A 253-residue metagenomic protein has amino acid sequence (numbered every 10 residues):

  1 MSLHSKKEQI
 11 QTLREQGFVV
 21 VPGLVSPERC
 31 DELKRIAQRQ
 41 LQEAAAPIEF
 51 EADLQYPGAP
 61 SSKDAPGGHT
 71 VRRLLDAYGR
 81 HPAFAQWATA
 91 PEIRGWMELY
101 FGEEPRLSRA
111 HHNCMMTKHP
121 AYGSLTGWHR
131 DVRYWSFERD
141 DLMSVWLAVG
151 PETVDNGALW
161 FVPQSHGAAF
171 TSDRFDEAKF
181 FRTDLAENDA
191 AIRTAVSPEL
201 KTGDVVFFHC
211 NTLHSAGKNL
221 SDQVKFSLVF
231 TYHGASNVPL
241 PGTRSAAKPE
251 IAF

Functional and structural regions predicted by a protein language model:
S2-E15, P22-W128, R174, T243 (+1 more regions): Non-heme Fe(II)-dependent double-stranded beta-helix
V21, V145-L147, V206-F208: Short hydrophobic-aromatic micro-motifs
L24, H112-N113, Q164, C210-T212: Short, well-ordered beta-to-alpha junction loops that form the rim of enzyme active sites and present histidine/acidic
P27, Y134, H214: Glycine-rich nucleotide phosphate-binding loop and flanking beta-alpha elements of Rossmann-like dinucleotide-binding
E43, P47-E51, S62-A65, A158-F161 (+4 more regions): Non-heme Fe(II)/2-oxoglutarate
H81-Q86, A190-V196, A216-G217: Active-site rim elements
G95-E98, Y122-S197, N237-S245: Catalytic core of non-heme Fe(II) oxygenases with the double-stranded beta-helix
N113, V145-L147, L228-Y232: A structural signal for short, well-ordered beta-strand segments
